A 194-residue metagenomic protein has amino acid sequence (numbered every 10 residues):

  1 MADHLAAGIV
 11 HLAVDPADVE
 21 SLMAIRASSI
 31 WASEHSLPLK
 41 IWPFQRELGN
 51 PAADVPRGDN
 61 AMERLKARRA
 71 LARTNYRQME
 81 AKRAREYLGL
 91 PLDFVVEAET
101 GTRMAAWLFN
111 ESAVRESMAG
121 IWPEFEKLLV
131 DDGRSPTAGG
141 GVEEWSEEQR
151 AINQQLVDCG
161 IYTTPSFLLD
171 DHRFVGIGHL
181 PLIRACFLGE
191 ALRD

Functional and structural regions predicted by a protein language model:
L5-L37, M118-D194: C-terminal cap of thioredoxin/glutaredoxin-like
H11, P16-L129: Structural alpha/beta surface segment adjacent to cysteine/selenocysteine redox centers across thiol/disulfide enzymes
